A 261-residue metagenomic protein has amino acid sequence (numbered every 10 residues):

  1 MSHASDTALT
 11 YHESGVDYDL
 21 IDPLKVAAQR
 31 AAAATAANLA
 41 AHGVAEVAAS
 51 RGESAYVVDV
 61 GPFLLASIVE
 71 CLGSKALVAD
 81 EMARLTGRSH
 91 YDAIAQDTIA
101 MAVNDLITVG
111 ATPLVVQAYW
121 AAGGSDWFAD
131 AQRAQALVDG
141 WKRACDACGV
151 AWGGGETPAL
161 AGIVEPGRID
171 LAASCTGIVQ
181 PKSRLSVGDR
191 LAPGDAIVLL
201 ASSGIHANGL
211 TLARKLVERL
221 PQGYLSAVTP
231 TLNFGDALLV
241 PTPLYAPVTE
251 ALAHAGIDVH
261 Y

Functional and structural regions predicted by a protein language model:
S2-Y261: Helix-biased detector of long, well-ordered alpha-helical tracts
